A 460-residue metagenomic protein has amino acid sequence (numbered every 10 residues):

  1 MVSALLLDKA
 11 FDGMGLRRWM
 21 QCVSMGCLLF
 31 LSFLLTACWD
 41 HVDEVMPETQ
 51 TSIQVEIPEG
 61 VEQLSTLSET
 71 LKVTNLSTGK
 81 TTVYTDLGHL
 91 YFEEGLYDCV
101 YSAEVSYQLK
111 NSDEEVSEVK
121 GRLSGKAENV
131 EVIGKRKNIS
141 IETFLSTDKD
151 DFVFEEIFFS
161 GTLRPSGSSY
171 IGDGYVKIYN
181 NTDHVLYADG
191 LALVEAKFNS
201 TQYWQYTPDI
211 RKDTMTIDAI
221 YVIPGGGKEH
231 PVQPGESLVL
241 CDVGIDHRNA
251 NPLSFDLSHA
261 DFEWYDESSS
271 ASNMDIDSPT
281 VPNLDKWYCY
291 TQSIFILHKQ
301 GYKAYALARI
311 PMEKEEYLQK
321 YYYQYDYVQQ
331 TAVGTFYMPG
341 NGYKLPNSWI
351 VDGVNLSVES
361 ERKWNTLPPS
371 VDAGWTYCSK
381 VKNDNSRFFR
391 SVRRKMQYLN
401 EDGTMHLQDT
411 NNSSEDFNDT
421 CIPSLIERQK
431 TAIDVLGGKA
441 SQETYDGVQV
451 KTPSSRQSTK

Functional and structural regions predicted by a protein language model:
M1-A10, G15-R18, L28-V61: Bacterial Sec-dependent N-terminal signal peptides
M25, L31, Y398-E401: Short hydrophobic "helix-edge" motifs at membrane interfaces and signal-peptide entry regions
W39-Q50, G60-L67, L76, V100-G174 (+4 more regions): Intrinsically disordered, low-complexity linkers and terminal tails enriched in Ser/Thr/Pro/Gly with interspersed basic
E69-T81: Short amphipathic beta-strand segments in non-cytosolic proteins
T85-E93: Short, surface-exposed beta-strand/beta-hairpin micro-motifs centered on an aromatic residue
E93-C99: A glycine-anchored, Pro-Gly-centered beta-turn/N-cap motif
